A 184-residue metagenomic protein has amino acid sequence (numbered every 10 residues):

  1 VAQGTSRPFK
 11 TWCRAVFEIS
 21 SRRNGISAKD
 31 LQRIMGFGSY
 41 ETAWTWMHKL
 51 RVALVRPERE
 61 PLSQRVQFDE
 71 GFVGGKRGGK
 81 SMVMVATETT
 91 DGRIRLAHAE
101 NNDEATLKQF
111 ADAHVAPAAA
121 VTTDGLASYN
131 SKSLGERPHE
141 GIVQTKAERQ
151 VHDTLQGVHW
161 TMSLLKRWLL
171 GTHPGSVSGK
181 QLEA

Functional and structural regions predicted by a protein language model:
V1-A184: Residue-level recognition of single "structural anchor" positions that define or cap local secondary structure
